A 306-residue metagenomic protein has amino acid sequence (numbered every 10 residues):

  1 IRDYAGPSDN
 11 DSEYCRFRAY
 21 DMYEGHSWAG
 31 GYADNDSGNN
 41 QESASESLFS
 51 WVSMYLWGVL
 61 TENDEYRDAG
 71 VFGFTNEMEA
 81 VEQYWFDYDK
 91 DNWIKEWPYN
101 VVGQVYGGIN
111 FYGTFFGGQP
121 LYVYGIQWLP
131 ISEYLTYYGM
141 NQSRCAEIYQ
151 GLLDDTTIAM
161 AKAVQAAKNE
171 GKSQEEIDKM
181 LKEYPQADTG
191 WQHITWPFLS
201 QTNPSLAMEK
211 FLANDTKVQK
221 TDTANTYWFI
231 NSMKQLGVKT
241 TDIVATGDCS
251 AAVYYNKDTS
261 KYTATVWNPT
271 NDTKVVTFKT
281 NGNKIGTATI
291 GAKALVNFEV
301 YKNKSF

Functional and structural regions predicted by a protein language model:
I1-Y32, Y55, T61, G73-F306: Ser/Thr/Asn(+Pro)-rich, low-complexity disordered segments
A29-Q41: Active-site-adjacent structural elements in folded domains
N35, F49, D258: Short, glycine/acidic-rich beta->alpha junctions
E42, V59-E62: Hydrophobic/aromatic side-chain positions at a characteristic register within alpha-helices of tetratricopeptide repeats
E42-F49: Aromatic- and histidine-enriched alpha-helix N-cap/loop-to-helix transition segments that scaffold the rims
R67-F72: Beta-strand segments within the central parallel beta-sheet cores of soluble alpha/beta enzyme folds
